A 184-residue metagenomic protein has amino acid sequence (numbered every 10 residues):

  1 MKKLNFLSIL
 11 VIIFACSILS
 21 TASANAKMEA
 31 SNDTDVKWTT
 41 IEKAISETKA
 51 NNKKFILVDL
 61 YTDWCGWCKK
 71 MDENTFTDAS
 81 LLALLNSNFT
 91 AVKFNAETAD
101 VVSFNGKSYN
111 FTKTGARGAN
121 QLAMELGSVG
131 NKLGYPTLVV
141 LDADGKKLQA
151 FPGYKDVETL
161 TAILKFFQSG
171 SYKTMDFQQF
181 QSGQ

Functional and structural regions predicted by a protein language model:
M1-V11: Bacterial N-terminal signal peptides that target proteins for export
C16-W38, S46-K49, D142, K147-Q184: Non-globular targeting/processing and membrane-anchoring segments
K37-I56, L85: A short beta-strand-turn-helix
I41-K43, F76, A123-M124: N-terminal post-signal-peptidase region of extra-cytosolic proteins
N51-G66, A91: Short active-site neighborhood of thiol/selenol oxidoreductases, capturing the structured segment around
K69-E73: Detector for the c-type heme attachment site
A79-L82, N86-Q149, V157, A162-S169: Thioredoxin-like thiol-disulfide oxidoreductase module
